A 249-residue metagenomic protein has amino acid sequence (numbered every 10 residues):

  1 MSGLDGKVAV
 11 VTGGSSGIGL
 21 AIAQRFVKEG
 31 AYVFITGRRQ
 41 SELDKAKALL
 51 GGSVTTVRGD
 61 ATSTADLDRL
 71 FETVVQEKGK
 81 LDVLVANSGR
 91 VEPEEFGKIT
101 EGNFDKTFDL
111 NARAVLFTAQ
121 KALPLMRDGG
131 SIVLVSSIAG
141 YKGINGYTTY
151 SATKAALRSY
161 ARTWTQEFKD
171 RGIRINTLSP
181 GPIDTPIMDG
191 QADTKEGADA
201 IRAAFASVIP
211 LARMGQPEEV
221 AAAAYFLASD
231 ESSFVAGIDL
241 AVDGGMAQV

Functional and structural regions predicted by a protein language model:
V8, S15-S16: Conserved glycine-rich cofactor-binding loop
V85, K169, R174, V235-G237: Short, small/polar-rich loop/turn modules that mediate ligand/substrate recognition or access, typified
E95-F96, T100-F108, F205: Substrate-binding pocket helix/loop in short-chain dehydrogenase/reductase
A119, T153, A161: Active-site helix of classical SDR
P124, Q166-D170, S233: Alpha-helical segment proximal to the catalytic Tyr-Lys
S137: Residue(s) in the substrate-gating loop at a strand-loop-helix junction that position the organic substrate next
K142, Y225, A236-V249: Short C-terminal tail/terminal secondary-structure segment of NAD(P)H-dependent dehydrogenase/reductase domains
